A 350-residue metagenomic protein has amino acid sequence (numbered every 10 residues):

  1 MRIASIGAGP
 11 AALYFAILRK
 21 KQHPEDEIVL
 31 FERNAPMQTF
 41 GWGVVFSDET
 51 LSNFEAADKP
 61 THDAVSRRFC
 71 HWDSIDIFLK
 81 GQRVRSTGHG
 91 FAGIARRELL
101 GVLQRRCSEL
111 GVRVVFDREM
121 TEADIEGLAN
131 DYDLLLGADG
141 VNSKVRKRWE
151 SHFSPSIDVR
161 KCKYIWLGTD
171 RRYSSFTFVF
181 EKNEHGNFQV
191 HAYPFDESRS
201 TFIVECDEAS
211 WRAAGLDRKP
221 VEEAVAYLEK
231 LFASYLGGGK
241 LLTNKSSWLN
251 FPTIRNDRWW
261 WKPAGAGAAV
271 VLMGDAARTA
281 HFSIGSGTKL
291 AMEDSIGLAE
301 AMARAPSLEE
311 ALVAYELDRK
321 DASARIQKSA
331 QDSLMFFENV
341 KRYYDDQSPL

Functional and structural regions predicted by a protein language model:
M1-A11: Beta1/beta-strand and adjacent pyrophosphate-binding region of the FAD-binding site in flavoprotein oxidoreductases
K20-G41: Glycine-rich FAD pyrophosphate-binding loop
K21, H62, R67, E300-L350: C-terminal helical "tail/cap" subdomain of flavin- and related membrane-associated enzymes
A35-N53: Conserved N-terminal glycine-rich FAD pyrophosphate-binding loop of Rossmann-like flavoproteins
D48-W166: Conserved N-terminal helical subregion
R105, A129-F251, R255, W260-P263: Conserved FAD-binding catalytic core of PHBH/FMO-like flavoproteins
R255, A277-K289: Glycine-rich phosphate/pyrophosphate-binding beta-alpha loops
W261-H281: Short FAD-binding loop at a beta-strand-to-alpha-helix junction that anchors the flavin cofactor in diverse
